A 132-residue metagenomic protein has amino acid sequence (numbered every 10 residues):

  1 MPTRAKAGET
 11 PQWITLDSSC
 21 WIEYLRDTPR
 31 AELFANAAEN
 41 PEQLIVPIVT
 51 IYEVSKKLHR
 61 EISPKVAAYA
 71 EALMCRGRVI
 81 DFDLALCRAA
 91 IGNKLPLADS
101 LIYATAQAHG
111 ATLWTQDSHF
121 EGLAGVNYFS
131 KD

Functional and structural regions predicted by a protein language model:
M1-P11, R76, Q107-D132: Acidic, PIN/NYN-like endoribonuclease modules and their adjacent C-terminal/linker elements
M1-V46, L58-E71: Short, well-structured N-terminal submotif of metal-dependent ribonuclease cores
L16-D17, V46-P47, L95-P96, D117 (+1 more regions): Histidine- and aromatic-rich ligand-binding microenvironments
W21-I22, I51, C87, F120-E121: A generic structural signal for short hydrophobic patches within well-formed alpha-helices
T50-E53, Y69-N93: Acidic catalytic patch
V54, L97-T112: Acidic, metal-associated active-site segment
